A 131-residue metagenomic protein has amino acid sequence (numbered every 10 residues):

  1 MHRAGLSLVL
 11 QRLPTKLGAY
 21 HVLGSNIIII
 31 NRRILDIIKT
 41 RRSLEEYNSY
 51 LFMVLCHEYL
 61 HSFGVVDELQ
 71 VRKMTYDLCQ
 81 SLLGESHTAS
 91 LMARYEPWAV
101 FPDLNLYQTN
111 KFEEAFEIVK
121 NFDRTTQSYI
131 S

Functional and structural regions predicted by a protein language model:
M1-G18, V22-I37, V66-S131: Metalloprotease/metallohydrolase-associated module, dominated by Zn2+-dependent proteases
I29-C56: Short acidic, glycine/tyrosine-flanked loop/strand segments centered on an H-E-D-like triad
S49-V65, R72: Active-site recognition of the HExxH zinc-binding catalytic motif
